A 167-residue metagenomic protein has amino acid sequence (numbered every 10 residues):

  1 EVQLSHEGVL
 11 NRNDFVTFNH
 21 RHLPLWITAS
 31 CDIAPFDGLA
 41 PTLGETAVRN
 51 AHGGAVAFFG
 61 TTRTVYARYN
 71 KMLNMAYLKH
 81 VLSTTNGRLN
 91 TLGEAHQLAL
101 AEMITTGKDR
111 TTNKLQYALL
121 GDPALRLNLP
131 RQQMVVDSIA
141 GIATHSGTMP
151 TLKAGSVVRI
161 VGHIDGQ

Functional and structural regions predicted by a protein language model:
E1-A40: Catalytic-core segments of thiol-dependent peptidases
V2-R12, T64, Q97-L100, Q132 (+1 more regions): Hydrophobic transmembrane alpha-helix bundles
R12-T17, G44-R49, N113-K114, H145-P150 (+1 more regions): Generic recognition of flexible, low-complexity loop/linker segments
F18-R21, N50-G53, A154: A structural signal for short secondary-structure junctions
A29-D137, G141: Active-site-proximal C-terminal subdomain of hydrolase catalytic domains
R126-G166: Surface beta-strand/loop "capping" patches
